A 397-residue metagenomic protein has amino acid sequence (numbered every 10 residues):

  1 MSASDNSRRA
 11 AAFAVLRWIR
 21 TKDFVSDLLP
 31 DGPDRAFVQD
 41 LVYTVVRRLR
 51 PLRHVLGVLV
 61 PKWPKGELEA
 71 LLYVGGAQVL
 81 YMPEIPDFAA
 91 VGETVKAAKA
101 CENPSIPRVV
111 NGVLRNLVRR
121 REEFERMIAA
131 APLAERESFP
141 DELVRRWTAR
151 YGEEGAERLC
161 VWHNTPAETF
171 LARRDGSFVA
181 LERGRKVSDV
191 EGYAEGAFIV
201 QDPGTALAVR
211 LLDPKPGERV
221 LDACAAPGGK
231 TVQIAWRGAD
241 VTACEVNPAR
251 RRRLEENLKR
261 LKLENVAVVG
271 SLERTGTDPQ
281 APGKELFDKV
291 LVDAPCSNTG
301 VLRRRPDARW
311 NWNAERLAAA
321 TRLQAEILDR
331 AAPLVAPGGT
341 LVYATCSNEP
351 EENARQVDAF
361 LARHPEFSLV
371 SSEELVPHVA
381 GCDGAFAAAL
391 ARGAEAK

Functional and structural regions predicted by a protein language model:
M1-K397: S-adenosylmethionine
